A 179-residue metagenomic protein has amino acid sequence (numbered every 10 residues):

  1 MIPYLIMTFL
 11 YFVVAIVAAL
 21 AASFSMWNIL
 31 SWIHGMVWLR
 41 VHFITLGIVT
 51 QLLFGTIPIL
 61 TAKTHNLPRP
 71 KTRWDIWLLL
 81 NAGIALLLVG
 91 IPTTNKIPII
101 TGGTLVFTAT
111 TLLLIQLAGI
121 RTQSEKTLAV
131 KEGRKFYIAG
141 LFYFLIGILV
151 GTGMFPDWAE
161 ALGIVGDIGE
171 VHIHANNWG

Functional and structural regions predicted by a protein language model:
M1-G179: Hydrophobic alpha-helical transmembrane segments of multi-pass integral membrane proteins
